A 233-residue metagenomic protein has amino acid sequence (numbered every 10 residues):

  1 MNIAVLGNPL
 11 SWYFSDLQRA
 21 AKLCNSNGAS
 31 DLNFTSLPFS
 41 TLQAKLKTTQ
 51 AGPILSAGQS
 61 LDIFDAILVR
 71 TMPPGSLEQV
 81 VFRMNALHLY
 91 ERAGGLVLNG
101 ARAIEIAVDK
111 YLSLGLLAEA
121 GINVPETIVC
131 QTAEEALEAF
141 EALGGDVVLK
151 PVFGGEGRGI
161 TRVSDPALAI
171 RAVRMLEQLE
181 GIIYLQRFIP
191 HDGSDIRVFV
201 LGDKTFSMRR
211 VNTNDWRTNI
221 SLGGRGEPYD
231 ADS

Functional and structural regions predicted by a protein language model:
M1, L32, F64, L143-G145: Short coil/turn connectors at secondary-structure junctions
I3-G7, Y13, L55, L87-A93 (+1 more regions): Active-site nucleotide/adenylate-binding loops and adjacent lid/helix of ATP-dependent enzymes
N8-E126: Conserved N-proximal alpha/beta basic substrate-recognition cap immediately N-terminal to, or forming the N-lobe
S40, M72, V152, F188-I189 (+1 more regions): Anionic group-transfer/hydrolysis microenvironments
Q43-L46, Q50, D65, A101 (+8 more regions): Solvent-exposed, flexible loop/coil residues
V69-M72, K150-V152, G202, S207-M208: N-terminal short leaders/motifs
P166-S233: ATP-dependent carboxylate/phosphate-activation module, predominantly the ATP-grasp catalytic core and closely related
